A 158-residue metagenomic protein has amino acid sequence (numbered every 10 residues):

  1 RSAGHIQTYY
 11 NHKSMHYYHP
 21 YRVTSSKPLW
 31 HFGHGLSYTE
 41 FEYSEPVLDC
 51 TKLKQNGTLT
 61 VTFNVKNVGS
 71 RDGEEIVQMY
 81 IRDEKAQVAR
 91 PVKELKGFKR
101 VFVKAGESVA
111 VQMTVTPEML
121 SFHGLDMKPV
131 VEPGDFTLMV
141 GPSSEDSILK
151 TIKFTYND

Functional and structural regions predicted by a protein language model:
R1-E74, Y80, A105, P133 (+2 more regions): Secreted, periplasmic, or luminal enzymes acting at the cell surface/secretory milieu
K27, F98, S144: Glycine/Thr-rich phosphate-binding loops that ligate phosphate moieties of nucleotide and other phosphorylated ligands
S44-P46, F98, I152: Generic beta-strand hydrophobic packing signal
T58-T60, S108-Q112, L149-T151: Intrinsic-disorder/low-complexity, polar/charged segments enriched in Ser/Thr/Lys/Arg/Asp/Glu/Gln
V68-S70, E84-A86, E118, S143-E145: Short coil/turn motifs at secondary-structure junctions
S70-Q87, K93-L95: Short acidic, flexible loop segments centered on an aromatic residue
Q87-H123, M127: Intrinsically disordered, low-complexity Pro/Gly/Ser/Thr-rich segments with frequent PxxP/GP/PP motifs and embedded
T116-D158: Terminal connector regions
